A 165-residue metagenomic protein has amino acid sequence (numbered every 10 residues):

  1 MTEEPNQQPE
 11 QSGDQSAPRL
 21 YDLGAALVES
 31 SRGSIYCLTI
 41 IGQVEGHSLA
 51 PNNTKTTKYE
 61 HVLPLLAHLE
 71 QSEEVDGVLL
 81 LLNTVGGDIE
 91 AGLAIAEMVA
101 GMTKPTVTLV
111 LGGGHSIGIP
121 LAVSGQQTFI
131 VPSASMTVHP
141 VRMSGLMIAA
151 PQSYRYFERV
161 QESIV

Functional and structural regions predicted by a protein language model:
M1-V165: N-terminal organellar transit peptides
